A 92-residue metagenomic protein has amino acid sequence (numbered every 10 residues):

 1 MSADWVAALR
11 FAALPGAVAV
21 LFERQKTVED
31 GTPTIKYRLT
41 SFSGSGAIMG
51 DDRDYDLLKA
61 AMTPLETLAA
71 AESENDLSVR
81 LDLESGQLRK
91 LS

Functional and structural regions predicted by a protein language model:
M1-G16: Phosphate-interacting basic helix/loop segments used at nucleotide- and nucleic-acid interfaces
E23: Conserved residues at the C-terminal ends of beta-strands
K26-S92: Detector for the mature cores of small, proteolytically processed and post-translationally modified peptide effectors
